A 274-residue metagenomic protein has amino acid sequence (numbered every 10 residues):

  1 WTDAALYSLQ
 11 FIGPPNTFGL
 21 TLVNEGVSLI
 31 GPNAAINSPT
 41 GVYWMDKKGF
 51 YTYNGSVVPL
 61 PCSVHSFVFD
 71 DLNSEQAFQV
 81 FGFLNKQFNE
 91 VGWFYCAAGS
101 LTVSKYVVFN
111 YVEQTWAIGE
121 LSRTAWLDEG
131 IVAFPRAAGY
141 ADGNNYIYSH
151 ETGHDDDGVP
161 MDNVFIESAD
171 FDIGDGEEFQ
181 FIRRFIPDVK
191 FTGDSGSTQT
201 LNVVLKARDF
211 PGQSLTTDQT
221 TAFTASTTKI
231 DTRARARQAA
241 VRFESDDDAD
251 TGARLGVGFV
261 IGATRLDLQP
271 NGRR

Functional and structural regions predicted by a protein language model:
W1-N24: Surface-exposed extracellular loop regions of Gram-negative outer-membrane beta-barrel proteins
G26-G41, K47-R274: Beta-sheet repeat architectures centered on beta-propellers
